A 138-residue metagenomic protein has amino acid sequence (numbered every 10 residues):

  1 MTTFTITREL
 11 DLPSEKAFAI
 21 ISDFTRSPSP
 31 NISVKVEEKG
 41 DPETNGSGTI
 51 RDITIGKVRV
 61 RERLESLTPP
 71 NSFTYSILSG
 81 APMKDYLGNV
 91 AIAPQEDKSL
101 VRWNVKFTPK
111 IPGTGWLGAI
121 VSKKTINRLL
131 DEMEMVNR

Functional and structural regions predicted by a protein language model:
M1-E43: Hydrophobic ligand-binding cavity/cleft-lining segments
M1-T3, T44-G46, K57, M83-D85: Short solvent-exposed loop/turn micro-motifs enriched in small/polar/acidic residues
R8, T49-R51, F73: Amphipathic alpha-helical hairpins
K16-I21, S27, R51, L64 (+3 more regions): Hydrophobic pocket/interface hotspot
A19-R26, P69, D131, M135-R138: Short, intrinsically disordered, mixed-charge
S33-V34, T44-S47, P69-S76: Short Pro/Gly-enriched beta-strand edge/turn motifs at strand-loop
T54-L100, K106-T108, M135: Hydrophobic-ligand binding "helix-grip"
L100, K106-R138: A conserved amphipathic terminal alpha-helix motif
